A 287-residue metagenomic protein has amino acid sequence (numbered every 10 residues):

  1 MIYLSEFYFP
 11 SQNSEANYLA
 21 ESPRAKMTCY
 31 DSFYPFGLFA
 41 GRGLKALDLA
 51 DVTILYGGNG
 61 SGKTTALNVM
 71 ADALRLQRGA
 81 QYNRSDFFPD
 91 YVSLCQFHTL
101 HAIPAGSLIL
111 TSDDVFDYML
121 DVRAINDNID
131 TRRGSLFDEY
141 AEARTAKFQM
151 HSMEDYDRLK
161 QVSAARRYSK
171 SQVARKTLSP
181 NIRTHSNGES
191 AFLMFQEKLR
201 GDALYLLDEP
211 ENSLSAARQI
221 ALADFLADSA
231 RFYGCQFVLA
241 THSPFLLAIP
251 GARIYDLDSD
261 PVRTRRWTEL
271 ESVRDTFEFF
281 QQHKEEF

Functional and structural regions predicted by a protein language model:
M1-K45: N-terminal pre-Walker A segment at the start of P-loop NTPase domains
G41-A50, G58, E197-G201, R231: Phosphate-binding P-loop
A50-R84: Phosphate-binding glycine-rich loops of NTP-binding sites
V52-I54, L204-L206, Q236: Residue-level preference for the first positions of well-ordered beta-strands
L74-I103: Flexible phosphate/Mg2+-sensing switch loops adjacent to catalytic phosphate-binding sites
S93-T131: Nucleotide-state sensing region of NTPase/ATPase domains
I109, N128-A143, K147-R200, L204-A221 (+1 more regions): Conserved ABC ATPase signature
A217-V238, H242-F287: C-terminal lobe/lid and adjacent interdomain/linker elements of RecA-like ASCE P-loop ATPase modules
